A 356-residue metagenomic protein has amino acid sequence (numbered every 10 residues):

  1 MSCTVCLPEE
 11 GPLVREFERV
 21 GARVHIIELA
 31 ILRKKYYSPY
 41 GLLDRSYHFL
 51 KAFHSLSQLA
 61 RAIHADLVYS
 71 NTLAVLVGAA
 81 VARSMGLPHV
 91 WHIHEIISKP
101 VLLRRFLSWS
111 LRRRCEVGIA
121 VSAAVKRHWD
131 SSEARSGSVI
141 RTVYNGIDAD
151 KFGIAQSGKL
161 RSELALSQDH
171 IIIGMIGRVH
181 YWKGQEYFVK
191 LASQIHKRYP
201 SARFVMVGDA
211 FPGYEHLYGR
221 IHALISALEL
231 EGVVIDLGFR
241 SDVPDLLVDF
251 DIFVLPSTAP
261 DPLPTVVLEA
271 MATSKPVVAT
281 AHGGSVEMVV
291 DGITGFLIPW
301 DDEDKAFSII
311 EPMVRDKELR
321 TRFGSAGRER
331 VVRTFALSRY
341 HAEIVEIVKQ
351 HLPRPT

Functional and structural regions predicted by a protein language model:
P12-E18, V205-E231, L319: Short, structured helix-loop element that forms part of the nucleotide-activated donor/catalytic region
A124, G146: Carbohydrate-associated surface elements
G153-L166, I221-A223, E343: A short helix/loop element that forms part of the nucleotide-sugar donor recognition site in Leloir-type
K159, K305, P312, L319-T334 (+1 more regions): A short, well-ordered alpha-helix in the C-terminal region of glycosyltransferases
I171, M175-K197, F204, D304: A conserved mid-protein helix/loop that constitutes part of the nucleotide-sugar donor-binding site
G213-Y218, E231-R240, L246, F296-L297: Active-site donor-binding acidic/aromatic loop of nucleotide-activated sugar and phosphosugar transferases involved
P276-A279, V289: Short hydrophobic beta-strand element within catalytic cores of glycosyltransferases and related nucleotide-activated
D291-G292, F296-D304, P312-E318: Conserved acidic donor-binding segment of nucleotide-sugar-dependent glycosyltransferases
